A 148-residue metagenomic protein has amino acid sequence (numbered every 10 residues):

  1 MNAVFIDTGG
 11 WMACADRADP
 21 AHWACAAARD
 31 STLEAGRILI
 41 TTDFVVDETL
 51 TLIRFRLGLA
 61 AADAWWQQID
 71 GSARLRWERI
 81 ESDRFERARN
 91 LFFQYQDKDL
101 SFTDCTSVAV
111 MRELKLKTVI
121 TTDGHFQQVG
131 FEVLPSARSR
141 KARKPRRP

Functional and structural regions predicted by a protein language model:
M1-T41, R54-Q68, R138-R147: Short, well-structured N-terminal submotif of metal-dependent ribonuclease cores
R29, V46, W66, D104-S107: Alpha-helical structural signal
A35-G36, S72-A73, V129: Structured helix-beta-strand junction loops
D43-F44, D104, D123-G124: Short secondary-structure boundary segments
L75-T118: Active-site neighborhoods of divalent-metal-dependent phosphate/nucleic-acid chemistry enzymes
V108, E113-P148: Acidic, PIN/NYN-like endoribonuclease modules and their adjacent C-terminal/linker elements
